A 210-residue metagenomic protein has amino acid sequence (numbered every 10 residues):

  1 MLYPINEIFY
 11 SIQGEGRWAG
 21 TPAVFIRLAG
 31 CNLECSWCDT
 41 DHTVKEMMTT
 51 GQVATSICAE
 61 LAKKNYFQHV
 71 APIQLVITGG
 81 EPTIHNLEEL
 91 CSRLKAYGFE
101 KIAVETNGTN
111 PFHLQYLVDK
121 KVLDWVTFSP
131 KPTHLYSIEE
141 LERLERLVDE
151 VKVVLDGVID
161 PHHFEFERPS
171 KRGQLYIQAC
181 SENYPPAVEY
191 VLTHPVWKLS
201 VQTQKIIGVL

Functional and structural regions predicted by a protein language model:
M1-H42, K198-V201, I207-V209: Flexible, acidic/Gly-rich N-terminal and inter-domain linker regions that tether and position cofactor-handling modules
Y3-E7, A23, E34-L123: Conserved Radical SAM active-site core
I12-E15, A19, C35, K45 (+6 more regions): A broad, structure-centric signal for solvent-exposed, well-ordered loop/edge residues that line or flank functional
F25, Q74-V76, K152, Y176: Short aromatic/hydrophobic contact patches that present stacked aromatics for nucleic-acid/ligand binding
T83-L210: Conserved AdoMet/S-adenosylmethionine-binding subsite of the radical SAM
